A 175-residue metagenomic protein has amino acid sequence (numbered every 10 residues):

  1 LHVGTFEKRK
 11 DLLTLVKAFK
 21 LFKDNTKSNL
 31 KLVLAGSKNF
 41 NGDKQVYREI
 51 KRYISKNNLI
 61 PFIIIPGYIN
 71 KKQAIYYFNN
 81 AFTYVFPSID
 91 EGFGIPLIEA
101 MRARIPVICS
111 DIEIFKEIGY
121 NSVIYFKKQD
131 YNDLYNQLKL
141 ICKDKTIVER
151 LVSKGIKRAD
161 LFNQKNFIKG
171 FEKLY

Functional and structural regions predicted by a protein language model:
L1-Y175: Carbohydrate transferase catalytic cores enriched for Leloir-type hexosyltransferases
